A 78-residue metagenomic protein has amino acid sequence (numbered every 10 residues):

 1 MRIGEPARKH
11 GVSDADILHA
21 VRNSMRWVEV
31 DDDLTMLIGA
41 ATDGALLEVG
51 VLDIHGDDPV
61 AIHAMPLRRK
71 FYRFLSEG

Functional and structural regions predicted by a protein language model:
M1-G78: Ribonuclease/tRNase effector modules and their secretory precursors
